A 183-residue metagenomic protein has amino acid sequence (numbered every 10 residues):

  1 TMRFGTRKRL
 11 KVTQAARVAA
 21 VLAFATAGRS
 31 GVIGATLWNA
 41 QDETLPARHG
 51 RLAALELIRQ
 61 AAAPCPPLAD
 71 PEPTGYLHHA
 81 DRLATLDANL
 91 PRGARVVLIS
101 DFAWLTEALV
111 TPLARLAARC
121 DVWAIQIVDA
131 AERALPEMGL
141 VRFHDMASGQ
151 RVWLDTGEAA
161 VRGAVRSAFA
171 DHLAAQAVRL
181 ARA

Functional and structural regions predicted by a protein language model:
T1-A20, F24-A183: Exposed, interaction-prone extracellular/peripheral surfaces
